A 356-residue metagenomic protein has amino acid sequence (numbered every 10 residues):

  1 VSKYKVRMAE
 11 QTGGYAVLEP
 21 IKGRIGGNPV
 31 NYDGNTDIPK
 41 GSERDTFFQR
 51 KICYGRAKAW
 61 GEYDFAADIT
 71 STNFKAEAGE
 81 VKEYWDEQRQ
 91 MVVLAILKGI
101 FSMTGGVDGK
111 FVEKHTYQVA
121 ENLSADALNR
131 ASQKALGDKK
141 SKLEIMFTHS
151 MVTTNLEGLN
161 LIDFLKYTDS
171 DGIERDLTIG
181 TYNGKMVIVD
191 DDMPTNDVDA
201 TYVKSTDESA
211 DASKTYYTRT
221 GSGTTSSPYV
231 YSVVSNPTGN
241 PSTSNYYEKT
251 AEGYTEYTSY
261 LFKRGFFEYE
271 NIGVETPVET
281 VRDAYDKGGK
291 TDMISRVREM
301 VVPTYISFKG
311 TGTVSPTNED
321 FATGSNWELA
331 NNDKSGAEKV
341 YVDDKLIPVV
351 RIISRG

Functional and structural regions predicted by a protein language model:
V1-S141, S150, T154-T181, D191-D199 (+4 more regions): Flexible, glycine/threonine- and acidic-rich loop/arm segments that mediate assembly and lattice contacts in viral
Y202-K204, K214-R219, P228-V233, Y246: Short linear proline/tyrosine/threonine-rich motifs used for host-factor recruitment and membrane trafficking/assembly
